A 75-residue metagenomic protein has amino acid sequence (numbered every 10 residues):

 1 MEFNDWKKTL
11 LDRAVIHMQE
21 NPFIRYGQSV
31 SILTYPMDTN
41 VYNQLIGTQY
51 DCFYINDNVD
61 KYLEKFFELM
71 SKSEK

Functional and structural regions predicted by a protein language model:
M1-K75: C-terminal alpha-helical interaction appendages
